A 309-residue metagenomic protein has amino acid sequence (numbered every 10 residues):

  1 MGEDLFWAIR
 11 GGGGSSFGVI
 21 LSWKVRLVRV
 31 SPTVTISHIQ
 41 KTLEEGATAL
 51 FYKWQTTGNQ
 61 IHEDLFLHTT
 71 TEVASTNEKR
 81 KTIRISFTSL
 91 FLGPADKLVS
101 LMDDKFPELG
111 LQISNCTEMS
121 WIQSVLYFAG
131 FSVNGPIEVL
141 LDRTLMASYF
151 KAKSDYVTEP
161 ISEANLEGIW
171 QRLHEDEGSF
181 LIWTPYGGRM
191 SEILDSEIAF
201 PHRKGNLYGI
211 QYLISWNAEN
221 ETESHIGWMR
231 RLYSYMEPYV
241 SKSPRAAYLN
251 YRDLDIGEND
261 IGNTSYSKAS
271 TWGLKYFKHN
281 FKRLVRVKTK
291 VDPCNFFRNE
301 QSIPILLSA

Functional and structural regions predicted by a protein language model:
M1-A309: Soluble FAD-dependent oxygen oxidases
